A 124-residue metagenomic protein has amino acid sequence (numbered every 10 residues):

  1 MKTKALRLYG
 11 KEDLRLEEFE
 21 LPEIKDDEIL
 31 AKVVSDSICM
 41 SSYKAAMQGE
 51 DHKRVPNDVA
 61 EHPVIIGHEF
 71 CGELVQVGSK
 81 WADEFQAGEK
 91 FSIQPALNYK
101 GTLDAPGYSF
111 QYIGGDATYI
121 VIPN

Functional and structural regions predicted by a protein language model:
K2-K4: Extreme N-terminal starter segment of soluble prokaryotic enzymes
R7-D13: Extracellular beta-rich ligand/substrate-recognition surface
D13-E20: Short glycine/threonine/proline-enriched tight-turn/helix- or strand-capping micro-motif at secondary-structure
P22-D36, D51-K100, G114: Glycine-rich beta-strand-centered segment in the early N-terminal region that forms part of a ligand/cofactor-binding
K44-H52: Short Gly/aromatic-enriched secondary-structure transition segments
D104-T118: Short, compositionally biased
I122-P123: Short helix- or helix-capping micro-motifs that position conserved polar/aromatic residues at function-defining sites
